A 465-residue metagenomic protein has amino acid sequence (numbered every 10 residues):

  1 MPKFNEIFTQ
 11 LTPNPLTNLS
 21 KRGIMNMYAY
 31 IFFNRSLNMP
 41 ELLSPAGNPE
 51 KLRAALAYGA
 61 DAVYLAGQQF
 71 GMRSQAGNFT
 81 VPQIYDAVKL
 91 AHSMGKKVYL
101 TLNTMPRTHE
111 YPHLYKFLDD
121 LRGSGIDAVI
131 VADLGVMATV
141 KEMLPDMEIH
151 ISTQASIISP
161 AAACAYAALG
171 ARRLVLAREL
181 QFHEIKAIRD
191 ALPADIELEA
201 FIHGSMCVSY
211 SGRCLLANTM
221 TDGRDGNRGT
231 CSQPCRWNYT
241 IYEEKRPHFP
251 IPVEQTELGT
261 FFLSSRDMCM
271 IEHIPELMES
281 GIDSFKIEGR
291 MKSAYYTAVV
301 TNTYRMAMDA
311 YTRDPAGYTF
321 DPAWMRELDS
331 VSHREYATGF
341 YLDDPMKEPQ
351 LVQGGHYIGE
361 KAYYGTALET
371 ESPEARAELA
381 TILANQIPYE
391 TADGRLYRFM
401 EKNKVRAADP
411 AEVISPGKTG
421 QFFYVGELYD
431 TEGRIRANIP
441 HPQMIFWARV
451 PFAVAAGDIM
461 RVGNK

Functional and structural regions predicted by a protein language model:
P2-F8, N48, I84: Generic alpha-helix initiation/capping and coil-helix boundary signal
K3, I7, T17, I24-R35: Short, positively charged and aromatic/hydrophobic N-terminal segments
F8-Q10, R22, A367, F399: Generic low-polarity alpha-helical segments
T9-T12, T17, A29, A377-A384 (+1 more regions): Ala/Thr-enriched low-complexity intrinsically disordered regions
T17-M25, P322, I445: Short, low-complexity intrinsically disordered segments
R35-S44, K51-A57, A62-Q69, M94-T104 (+6 more regions): Surface-exposed amphipathic alpha-helical tracts and adjacent flexible/coil segments at the periphery of soluble enzymes
N48-K51, F70-G71, G77-M143, M147-P160: Active-site beta->alpha loop and helix N-cap motifs at the rims of alpha/beta catalytic domains
